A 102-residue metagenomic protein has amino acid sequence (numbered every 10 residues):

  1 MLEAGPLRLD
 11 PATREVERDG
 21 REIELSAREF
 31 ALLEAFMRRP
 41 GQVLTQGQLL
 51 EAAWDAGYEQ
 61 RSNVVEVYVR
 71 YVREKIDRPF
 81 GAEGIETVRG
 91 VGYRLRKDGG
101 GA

Functional and structural regions predicted by a protein language model:
M1-E3: Basic, amphipathic DNA-recognition helix from helix-turn-helix-like DNA-binding domains
P6-R8, G84: Short, surface-exposed charged micro-motifs
L9-E15: A short, compositionally biased
E15, G20-A27, A31-G84, R89-V91: Positively charged, aromatic-enriched patches within helix-turn-helix-type DNA-binding elements, predominantly
K97-A102: C-terminal end segment of the histidine kinase catalytic
